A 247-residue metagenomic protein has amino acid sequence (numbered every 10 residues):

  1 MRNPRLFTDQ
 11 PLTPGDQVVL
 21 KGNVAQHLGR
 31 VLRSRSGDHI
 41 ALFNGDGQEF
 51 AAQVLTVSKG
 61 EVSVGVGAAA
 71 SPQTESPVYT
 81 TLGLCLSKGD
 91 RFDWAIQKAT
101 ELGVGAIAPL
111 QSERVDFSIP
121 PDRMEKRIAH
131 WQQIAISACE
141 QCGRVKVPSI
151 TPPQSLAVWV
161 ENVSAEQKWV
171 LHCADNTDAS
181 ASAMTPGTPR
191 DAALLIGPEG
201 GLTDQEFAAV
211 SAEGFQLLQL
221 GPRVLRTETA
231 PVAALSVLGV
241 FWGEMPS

Functional and structural regions predicted by a protein language model:
M1-S71: N-terminal positively charged helical leader segments and presequences
P11, A69, Q111-V115, P222-R223: Short, ordered loop/turn segments at secondary-structure junctions
V64, V147-T151, L217: Generic structural signal for residues in well-ordered beta-strands
Q73-W169: RNA substrate-binding interface of SAM-dependent RNA methyltransferases
E166-A208, F215-Q219: Active-site/ligand-binding-proximal alpha/beta "capping" segment
D204-S247: Structured adenosyl-cofactor binding patch, chiefly the S-adenosyl-L-methionine
